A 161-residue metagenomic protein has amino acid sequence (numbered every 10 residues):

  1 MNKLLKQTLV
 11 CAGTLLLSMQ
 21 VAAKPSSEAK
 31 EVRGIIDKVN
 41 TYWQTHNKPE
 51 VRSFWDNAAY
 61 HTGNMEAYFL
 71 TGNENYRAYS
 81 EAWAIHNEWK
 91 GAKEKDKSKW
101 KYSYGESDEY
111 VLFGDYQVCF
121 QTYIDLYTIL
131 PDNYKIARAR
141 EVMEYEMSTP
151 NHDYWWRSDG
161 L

Functional and structural regions predicted by a protein language model:
M1-L9: Bacterial N-terminal signal peptides that target proteins for export
L5-K6, M19, G114: Residue-level micro-sites within transmembrane alpha helices that shape and flank functional polar/acidic positions
G13-V21: Hydrophobic h-region of N-terminal signal peptides that target proteins for export in Gram-negative bacteria
K24-L161: Glycan-recognition and catalytic cores of secretory/periplasmic carbohydrate-active enzymes
